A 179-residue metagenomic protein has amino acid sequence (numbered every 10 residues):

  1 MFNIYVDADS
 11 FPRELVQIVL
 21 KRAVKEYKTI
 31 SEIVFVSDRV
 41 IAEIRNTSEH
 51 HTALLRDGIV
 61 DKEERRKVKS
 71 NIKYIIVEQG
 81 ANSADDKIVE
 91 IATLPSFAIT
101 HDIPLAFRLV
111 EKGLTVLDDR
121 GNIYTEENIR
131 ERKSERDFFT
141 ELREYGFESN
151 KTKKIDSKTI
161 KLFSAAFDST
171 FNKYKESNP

Functional and structural regions predicted by a protein language model:
F2-P179: Nuclease catalytic cores that cleave nucleic-acid phosphodiester bonds, predominantly acidic two-metal-ion
